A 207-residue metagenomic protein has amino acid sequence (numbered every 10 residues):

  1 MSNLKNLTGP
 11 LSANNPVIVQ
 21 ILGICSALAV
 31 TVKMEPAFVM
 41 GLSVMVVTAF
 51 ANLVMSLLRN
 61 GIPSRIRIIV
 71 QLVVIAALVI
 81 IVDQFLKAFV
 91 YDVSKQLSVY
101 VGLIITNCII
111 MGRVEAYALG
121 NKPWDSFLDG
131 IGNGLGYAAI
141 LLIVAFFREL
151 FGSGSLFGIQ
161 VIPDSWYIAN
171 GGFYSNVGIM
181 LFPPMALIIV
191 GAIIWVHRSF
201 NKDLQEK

Functional and structural regions predicted by a protein language model:
N6-G9, S56-N60, D125-N133: Short amphipathic alpha-helical coupling elements at transmembrane boundaries
I24-L28, V44-A49, A76-D83, I105-I109 (+2 more regions): Hydrophobic core segments of alpha-helical transmembrane domains in multi-pass membrane transport and ion-translocation
M34-F50, V70, S94-I105: Structural signature of hydrophobic alpha-helical transmembrane segments
A51-S64, M111-N121, R198: C-terminal ends of transmembrane helices
I62-I75, Q96-G102, D129: Cytoplasmic-side transmembrane-helix entry/capping segments in multi-pass membrane proteins
I81-Q96: Transmembrane alpha-helix boundary signature
G130-G152: Hydrophobic alpha-helical membrane-insertion segments
F157-I179: Short, membrane-exposed interhelical loops at transmembrane-helix boundaries
